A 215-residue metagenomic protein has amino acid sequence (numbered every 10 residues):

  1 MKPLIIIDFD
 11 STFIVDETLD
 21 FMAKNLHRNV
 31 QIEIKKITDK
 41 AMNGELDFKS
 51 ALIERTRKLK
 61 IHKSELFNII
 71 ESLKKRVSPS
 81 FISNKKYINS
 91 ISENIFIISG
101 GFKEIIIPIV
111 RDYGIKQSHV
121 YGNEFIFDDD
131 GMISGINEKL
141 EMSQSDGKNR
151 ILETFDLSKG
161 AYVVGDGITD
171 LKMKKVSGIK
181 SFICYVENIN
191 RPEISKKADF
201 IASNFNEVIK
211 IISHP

Functional and structural regions predicted by a protein language model:
M1-E124: Alpha-helical substrate-recognition element adjacent to the catalytic core
F21, E104-I109, K172-M173, E193 (+1 more regions): Phosphate- and divalent-cation-binding pockets in alpha/beta enzyme and binding domains that engage nucleotide-derived
S99-G100, Y162-F200: Acidic, Mg2+-coordinating phosphoryl-transfer loop and its flanking beta/alpha structural elements, shared across
G114-M142: Histidine/lysine/aspartate-rich catalytic loop segments that bind and position anionic ligands
G122-F127, V186-R191, N206-V208: Short, acidic/turn-prone active-site loops that include or flank metal/cofactor- and phosphate-binding residues
D128-S134, P192-D199, K210-P215: Short, charged, surface-exposed secondary-structure boundary motifs
I136-N149, F205-E207: A polyampholytic, Gly/Pro-enriched intrinsically disordered region
S143-L171: Conserved Lys-Pro-Asp/Glu-containing loop-to-beta segment of HAD-superfamily phosphomonoesterases, centered on
